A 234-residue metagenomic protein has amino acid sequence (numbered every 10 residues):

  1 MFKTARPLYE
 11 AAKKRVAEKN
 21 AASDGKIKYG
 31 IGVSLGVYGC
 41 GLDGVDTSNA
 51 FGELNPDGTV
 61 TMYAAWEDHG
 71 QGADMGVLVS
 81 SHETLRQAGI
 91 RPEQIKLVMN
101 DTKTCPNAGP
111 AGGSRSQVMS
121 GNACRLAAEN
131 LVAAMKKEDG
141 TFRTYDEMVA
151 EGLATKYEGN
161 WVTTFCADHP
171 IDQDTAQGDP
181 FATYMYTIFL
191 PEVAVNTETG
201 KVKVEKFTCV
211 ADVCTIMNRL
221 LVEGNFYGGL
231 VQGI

Functional and structural regions predicted by a protein language model:
M1-A88, N100-L230: Cofactor-centric catalytic regions
I90-K96: Short acidic capping loops at alpha-helix termini that bridge into adjacent secondary structure
